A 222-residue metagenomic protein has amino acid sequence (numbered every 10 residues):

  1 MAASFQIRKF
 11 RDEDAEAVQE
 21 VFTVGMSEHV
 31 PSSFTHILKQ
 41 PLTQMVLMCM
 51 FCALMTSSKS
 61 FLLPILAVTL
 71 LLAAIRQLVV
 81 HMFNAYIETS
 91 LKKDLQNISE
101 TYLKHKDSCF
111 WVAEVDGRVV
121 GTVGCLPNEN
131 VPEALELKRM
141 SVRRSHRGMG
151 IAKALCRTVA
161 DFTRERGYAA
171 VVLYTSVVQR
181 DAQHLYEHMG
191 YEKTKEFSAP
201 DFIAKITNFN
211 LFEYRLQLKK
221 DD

Functional and structural regions predicted by a protein language model:
Q6-A17, Q44-M45, L66-L70: A short beta-loop-alpha structural element at the N-terminal edge of CoA-dependent acyl/N-acetyltransferase catalytic
F10, M140-S145, T175: Hydrophobic adenine-recognition pocket in adenosine-nucleotide-binding enzymes
T23-S33, I37-K138, C156, A199 (+1 more regions): Acetyl-CoA-dependent GNAT
L135, C156, T163-T175: Conserved GNAT acetyl-CoA-binding A-motif
S145-H146, G150-T158: Conserved acetyl-CoA pyrophosphate-binding loop and the N-cap/start of the following alpha-helix in GNAT-like
V172, S176-D222: C-terminal "cap" of GNAT-fold acetyltransferases
